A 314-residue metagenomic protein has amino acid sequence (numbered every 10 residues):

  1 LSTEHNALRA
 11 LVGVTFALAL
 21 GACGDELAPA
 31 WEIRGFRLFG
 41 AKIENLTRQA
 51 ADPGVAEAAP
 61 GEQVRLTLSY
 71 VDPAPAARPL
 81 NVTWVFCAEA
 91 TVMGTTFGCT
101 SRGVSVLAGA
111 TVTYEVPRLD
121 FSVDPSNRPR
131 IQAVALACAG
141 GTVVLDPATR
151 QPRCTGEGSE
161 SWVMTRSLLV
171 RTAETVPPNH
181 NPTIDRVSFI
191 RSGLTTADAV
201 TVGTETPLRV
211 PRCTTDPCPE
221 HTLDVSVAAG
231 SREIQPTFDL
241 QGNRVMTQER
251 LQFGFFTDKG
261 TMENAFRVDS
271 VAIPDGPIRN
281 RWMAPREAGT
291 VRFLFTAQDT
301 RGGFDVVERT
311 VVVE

Functional and structural regions predicted by a protein language model:
L1-G21: Sec-dependent bacterial lipoprotein signal peptides
L20-T47, V306-E308: Bacterial Sec-dependent N-terminal signal peptides
K42-G54, A90-E115, M246-P277: Low-complexity "stalk/linker" and mucin-like segments enriched in Ser/Thr/Pro/Ala/Gly
P53-Y70, T201-L240: Contiguous beta-strand segments within globular domains
S69-A76, A88, V227-E233, N243-V245 (+2 more regions): Extracellular acidic, Ser/Thr/Pro-rich low-complexity tracts
A76-T83, Q248-G254: Solvent-exposed loop segments of extracellular immunoglobulin-like
A137, F295-D299: Conserved structural position at the C-terminal beta-strand of extracellular beta-sandwich adhesion modules
G140-P207, G303-E314: Short beta-strand elements
